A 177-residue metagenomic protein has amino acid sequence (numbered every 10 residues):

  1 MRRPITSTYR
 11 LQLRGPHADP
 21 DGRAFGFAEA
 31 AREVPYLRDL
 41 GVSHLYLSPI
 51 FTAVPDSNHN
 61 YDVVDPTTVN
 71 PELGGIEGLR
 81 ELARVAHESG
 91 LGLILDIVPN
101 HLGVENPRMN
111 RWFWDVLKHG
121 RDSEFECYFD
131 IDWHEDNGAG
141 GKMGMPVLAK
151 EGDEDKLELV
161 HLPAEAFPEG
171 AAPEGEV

Functional and structural regions predicted by a protein language model:
M1-V177: Acidic/aromatic-lined carbohydrate-recognition and catalytic surfaces of CAZymes acting on diverse glycans
